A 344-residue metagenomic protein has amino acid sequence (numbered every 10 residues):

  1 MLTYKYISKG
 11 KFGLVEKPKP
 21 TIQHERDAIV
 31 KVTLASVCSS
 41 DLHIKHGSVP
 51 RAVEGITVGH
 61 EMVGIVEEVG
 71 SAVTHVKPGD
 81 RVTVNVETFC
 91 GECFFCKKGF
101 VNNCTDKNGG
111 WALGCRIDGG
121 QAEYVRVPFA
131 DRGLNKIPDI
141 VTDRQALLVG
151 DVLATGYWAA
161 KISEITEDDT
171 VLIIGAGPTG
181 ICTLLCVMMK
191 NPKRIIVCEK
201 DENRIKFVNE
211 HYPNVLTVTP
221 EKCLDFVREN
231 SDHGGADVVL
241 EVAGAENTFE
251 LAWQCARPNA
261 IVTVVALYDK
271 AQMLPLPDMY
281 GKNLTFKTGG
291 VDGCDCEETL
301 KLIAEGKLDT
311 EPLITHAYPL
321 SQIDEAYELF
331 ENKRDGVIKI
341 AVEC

Functional and structural regions predicted by a protein language model:
P20-A35, S48-K97, P138-V141: Glycine-rich beta-strand-centered segment in the early N-terminal region that forms part of a ligand/cofactor-binding
L34, N85, L240-V242, C344: Short, well-ordered coil/turn residues at beta-beta hairpins and beta-strand->alpha-helix junctions within
G79, D168, N214, G235-A236 (+1 more regions): Local beta-strand N-terminus motif with an aromatic residue
E92-I174: NAD(P)H dinucleotide-binding glycine-rich loop of Rossmann-like/cofactor-binding domains, especially the beta1-alpha1
D139-E221: Mid-domain Rossmann-like dinucleotide-binding core that forms the NAD(H)/NADP(H) cofactor-binding site
S163, M188, I205-T285: Glycine-rich cofactor phosphate-binding loops and adjacent beta1-alpha1 units of small-molecule cofactor enzyme domains
E199, A266, G290: Conserved acidic E/D residue at the C-terminus of a beta-strand in Rossmann-like folds
K200, D225-F226, E250-Q254, G293-C344: C-terminal hydrophobic helical "lid"/dimerization subdomain of Rossmann-like NAD(P)H-dependent oxidoreductases
